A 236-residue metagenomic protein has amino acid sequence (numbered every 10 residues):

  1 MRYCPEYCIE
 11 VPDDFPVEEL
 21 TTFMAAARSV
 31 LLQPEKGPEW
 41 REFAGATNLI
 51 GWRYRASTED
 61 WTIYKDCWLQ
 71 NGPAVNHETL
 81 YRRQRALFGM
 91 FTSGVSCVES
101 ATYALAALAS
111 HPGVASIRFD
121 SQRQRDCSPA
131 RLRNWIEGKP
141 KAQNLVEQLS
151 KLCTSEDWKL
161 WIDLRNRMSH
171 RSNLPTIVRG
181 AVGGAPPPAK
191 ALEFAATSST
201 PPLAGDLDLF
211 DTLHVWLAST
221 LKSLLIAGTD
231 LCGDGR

Functional and structural regions predicted by a protein language model:
M1-W52, A56-E59, H77-T92, S100-R236: Acidic, Ser/Thr/Gly/Pro-rich intrinsically disordered interaction regions
Y64-C67: Short N-terminal edge-element motif at the start of the domain
Q70: Conserved helix-loop functional segments at active or binding sites
P73-V75: Charged, low-complexity interaction regions
